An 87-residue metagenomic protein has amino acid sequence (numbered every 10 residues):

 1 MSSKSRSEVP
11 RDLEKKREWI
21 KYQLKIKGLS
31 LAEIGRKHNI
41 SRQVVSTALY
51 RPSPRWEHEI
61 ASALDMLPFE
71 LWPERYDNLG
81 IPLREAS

Functional and structural regions predicted by a protein language model:
M1-K27: A short, Lys/Arg-rich alpha-helix, primarily the initiator
K21, A32, H58: Residues within the helices of the helix-turn-helix
Q23, K37, A48, E74: Residues in the recognition helix of alpha-helical DNA-binding motifs
L24, G35, A61: The alpha-helix within a helix-turn-helix
G28-S30, R55: Residue-level signal for the short linker/turn that defines the boundary of a DNA-recognition helix
N39-P52: Recognition helix of helix-turn-helix/homeodomain-like DNA-binding domains that insert into the DNA major groove
W56-E70: DNA major-groove recognition helix of helix-turn-helix/homeodomain DNA-binding modules
P73-S87: Short, charged recognition helix plus adjacent turn of helix-turn-helix-like nucleic-acid-binding domains
